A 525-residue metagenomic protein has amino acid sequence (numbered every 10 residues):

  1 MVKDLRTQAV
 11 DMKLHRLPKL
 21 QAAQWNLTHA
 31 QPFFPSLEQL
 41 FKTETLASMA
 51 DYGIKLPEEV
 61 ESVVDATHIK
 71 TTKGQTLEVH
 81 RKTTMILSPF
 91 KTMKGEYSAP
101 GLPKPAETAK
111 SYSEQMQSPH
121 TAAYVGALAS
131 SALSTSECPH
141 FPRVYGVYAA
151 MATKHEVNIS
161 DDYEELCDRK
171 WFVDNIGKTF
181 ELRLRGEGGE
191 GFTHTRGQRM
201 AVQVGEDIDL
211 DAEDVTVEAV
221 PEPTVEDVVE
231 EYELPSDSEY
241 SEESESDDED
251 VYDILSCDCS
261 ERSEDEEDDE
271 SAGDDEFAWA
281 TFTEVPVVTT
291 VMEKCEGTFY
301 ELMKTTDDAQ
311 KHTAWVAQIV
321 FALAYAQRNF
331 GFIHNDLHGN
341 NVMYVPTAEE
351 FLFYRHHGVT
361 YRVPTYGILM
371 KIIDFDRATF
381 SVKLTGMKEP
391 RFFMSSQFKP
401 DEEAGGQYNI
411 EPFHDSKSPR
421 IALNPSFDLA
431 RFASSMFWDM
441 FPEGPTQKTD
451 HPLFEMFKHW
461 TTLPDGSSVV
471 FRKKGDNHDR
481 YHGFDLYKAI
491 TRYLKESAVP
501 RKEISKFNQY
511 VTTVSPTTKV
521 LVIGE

Functional and structural regions predicted by a protein language model:
M1-S36, K42-E44, A404-E525: Helical subdomain adjoining the active site within ATP-dependent kinase catalytic cores
L17-G95: ATP-binding glycine-rich phosphate-binding loop
D65, Q75-V79, C138-R143, P286-T290 (+6 more regions): Core residues of folded domains in eukaryotic genome-function proteins
G74, T84-S88, A149-A152, C295-G297 (+3 more regions): Conserved beta-strand elements of beta-rich interaction domains across eukaryotes, especially beta-propellers
S88-T135: The N-lobe alphaC helix and its flanking beta3-alphaC-beta4 segment of protein kinase-like domains, centered on
F90-G101, P139-K311, V382-E389: Conserved structural core of kinase catalytic domains
A129-L133, T306-H334, G339, A348-E349: Conserved kinase catalytic-core helix
Y232-L234, E242, D248, D253-L255 (+2 more regions): Catalytic activation segment of kinase domains across protein kinase-like and atypical kinase folds
